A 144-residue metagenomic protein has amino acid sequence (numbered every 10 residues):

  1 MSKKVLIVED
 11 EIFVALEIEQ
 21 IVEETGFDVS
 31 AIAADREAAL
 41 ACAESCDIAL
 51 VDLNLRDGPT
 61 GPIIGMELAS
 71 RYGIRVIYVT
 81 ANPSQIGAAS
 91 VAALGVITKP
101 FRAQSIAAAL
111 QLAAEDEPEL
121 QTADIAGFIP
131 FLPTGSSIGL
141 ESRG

Functional and structural regions predicted by a protein language model:
E9, T80: Conserved acidic carboxylate
I12-A31: Two-component/phosphorelay signaling modules centered on CheY-like receiver
S30-I48, R56: Acidic, metal-coordinating helix/loop segments flanking the phosphotransfer/catalytic sites of two-component signaling
V51-A69: Conserved phosphotransfer microenvironments
R71-I77: His-Asp phosphorelay/catalytic-motif detector in bacterial-type signaling
K99: A Lys-centered signature of the CheY-like receiver
R102, Q111: Receiver (REC) domain switch/active-site region of two-component response regulators
A108, E117-G144: CheY-like receiver
